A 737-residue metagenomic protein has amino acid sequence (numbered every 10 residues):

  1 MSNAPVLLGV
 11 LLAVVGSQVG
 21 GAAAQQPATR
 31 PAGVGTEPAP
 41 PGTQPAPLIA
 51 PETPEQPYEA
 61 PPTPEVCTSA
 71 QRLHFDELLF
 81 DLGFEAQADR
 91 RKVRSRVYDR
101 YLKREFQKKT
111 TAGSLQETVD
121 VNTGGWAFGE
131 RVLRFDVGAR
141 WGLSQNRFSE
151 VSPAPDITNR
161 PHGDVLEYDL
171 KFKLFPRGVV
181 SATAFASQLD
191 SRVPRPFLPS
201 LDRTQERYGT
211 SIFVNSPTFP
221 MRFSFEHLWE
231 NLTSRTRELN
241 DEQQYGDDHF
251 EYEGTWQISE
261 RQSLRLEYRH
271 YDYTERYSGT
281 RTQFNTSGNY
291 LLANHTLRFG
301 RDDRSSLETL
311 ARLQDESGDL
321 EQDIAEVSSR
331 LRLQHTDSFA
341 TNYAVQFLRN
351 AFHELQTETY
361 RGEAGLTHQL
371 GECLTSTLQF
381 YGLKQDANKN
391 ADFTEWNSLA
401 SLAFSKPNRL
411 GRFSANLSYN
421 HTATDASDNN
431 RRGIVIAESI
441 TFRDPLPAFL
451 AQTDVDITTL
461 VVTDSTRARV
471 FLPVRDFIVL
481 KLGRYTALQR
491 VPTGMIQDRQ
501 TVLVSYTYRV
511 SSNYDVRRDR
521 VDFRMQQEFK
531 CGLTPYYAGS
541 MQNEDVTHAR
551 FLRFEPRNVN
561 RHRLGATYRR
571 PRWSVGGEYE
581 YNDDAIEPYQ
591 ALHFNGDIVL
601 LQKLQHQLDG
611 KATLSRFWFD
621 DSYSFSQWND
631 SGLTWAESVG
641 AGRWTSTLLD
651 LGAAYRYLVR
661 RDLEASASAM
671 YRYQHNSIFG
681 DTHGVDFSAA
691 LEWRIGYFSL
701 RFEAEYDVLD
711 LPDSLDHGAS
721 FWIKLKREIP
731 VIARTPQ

Functional and structural regions predicted by a protein language model:
M1-A24: Sec-dependent N-terminal signal peptides
Q25-Q737: Gram-negative and organellar
